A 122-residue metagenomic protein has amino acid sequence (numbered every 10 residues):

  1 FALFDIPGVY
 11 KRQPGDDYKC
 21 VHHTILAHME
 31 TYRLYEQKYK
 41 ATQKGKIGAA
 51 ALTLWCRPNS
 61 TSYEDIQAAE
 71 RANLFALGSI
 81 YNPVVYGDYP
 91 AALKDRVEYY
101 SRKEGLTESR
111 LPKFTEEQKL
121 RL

Functional and structural regions predicted by a protein language model:
F1-L122: Active-site region of glycoside hydrolase catalytic domains
